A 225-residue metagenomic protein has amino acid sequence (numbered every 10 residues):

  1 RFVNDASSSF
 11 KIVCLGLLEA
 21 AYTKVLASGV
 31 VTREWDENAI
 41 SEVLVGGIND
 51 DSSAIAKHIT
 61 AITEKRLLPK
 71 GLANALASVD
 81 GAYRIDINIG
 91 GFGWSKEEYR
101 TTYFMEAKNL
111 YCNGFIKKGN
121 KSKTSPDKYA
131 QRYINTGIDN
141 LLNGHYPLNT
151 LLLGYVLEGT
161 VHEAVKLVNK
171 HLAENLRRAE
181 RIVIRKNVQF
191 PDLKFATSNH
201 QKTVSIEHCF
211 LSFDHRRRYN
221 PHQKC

Functional and structural regions predicted by a protein language model:
R1-S9: Nuclease-adjacent, charged terminal/linker segments that flank catalytic cores
F10-S78: Acidic-basic catalytic patches of nuclease active cores, encompassing PD-(D/E)XK and other metal-cofactor nuclease
K11, L15-L18, A39-V45, K128-I138 (+1 more regions): Well-ordered, non-membrane alpha-helical segments in soluble/globular domains
G81-G93: Short acidic loop-to-beta-strand element that houses the catalytic metal-binding Asp/Glu of nuclease active sites
I87-I89, Y103-C112: Conserved catalytic cores of phosphodiester-cleaving nucleases, focusing on short active-site segments
G93-R100: Short, solvent-exposed loop/turn segments that connect beta-strands within catalytic domains and beta-strand-rich
A107-E163: Catalytic cores of nucleic-acid endonucleases
N169-C225: Non-catalytic C-terminal interaction segments of nucleic acid-processing enzymes
